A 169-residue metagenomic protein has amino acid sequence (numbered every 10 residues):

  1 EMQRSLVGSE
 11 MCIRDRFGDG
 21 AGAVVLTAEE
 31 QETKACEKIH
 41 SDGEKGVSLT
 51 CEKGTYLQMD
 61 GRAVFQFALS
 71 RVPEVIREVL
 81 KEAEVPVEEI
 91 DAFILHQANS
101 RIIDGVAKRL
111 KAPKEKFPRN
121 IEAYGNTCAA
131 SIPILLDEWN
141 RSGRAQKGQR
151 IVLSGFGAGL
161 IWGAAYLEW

Functional and structural regions predicted by a protein language model:
E1, G61, I121: Generic anion/oxyanion-binding catalytic loop in active/binding sites
E1-G8, C12-I13: Single conserved hydrophobic/aromatic residue that forms the stacking wall/gate of nucleotide- or nucleobase-binding
V7, D91-W169: Claisen-condensing/thiolase-fold acyl-transfer catalytic domains that form or cleave C-C bonds in fatty acid
E10, R14-S70, E74, E78 (+2 more regions): Condensing-enzyme catalytic core mediating Claisen C-C bond formation in acyl metabolism
A68-A83, I132-W139: Short, well-ordered amphipathic alpha-helical segments that serve as non-catalytic structural scaffolds within diverse
E84-E89: Short, surface-exposed connector motifs at secondary-structure boundaries
